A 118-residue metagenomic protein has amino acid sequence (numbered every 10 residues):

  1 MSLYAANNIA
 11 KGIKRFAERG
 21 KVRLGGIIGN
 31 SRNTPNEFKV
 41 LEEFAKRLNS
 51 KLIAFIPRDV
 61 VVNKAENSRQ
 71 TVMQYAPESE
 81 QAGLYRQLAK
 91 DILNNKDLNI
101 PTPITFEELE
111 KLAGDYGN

Functional and structural regions predicted by a protein language model:
M1-R58, V62-K64: Conserved catalytic-core segment of NTP-binding enzymes
K21, P77, I100-P103: Residue-level detector of alpha-helical recognition elements and their boundaries
P35-E43, Q74-Y75, L112-N118: Short, charged low-complexity intrinsically disordered segments located at boundaries of structured domains
F38, A82-Y85: A structural signal for well-ordered alpha-helical scaffolds and beta->alpha junctions
S68-G83: C-terminal boundary of histidine-terminating zinc-finger modules
Q87, D91, I100-N118: A short, charged, Gly/Pro-tolerant segment at domain boundaries
N94: Chromodomain-type histone methyl-lysine reader module
